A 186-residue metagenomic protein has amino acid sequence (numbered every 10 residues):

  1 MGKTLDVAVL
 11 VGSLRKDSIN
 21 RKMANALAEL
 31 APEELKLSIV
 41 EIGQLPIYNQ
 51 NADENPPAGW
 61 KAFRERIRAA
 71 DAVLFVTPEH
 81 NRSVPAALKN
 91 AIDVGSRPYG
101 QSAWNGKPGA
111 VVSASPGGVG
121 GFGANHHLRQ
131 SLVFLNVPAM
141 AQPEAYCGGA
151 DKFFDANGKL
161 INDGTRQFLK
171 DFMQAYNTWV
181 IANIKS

Functional and structural regions predicted by a protein language model:
G2-E34: N-terminal beta1-alpha1 ligand-phosphate binding loop
G2-T4, A8, N49, P138-S186: Glycine-rich phosphate/pyrophosphate-binding loop and the adjoining helix
V7, N20, A24, W60 (+4 more regions): A general structural signal for well-ordered alpha-helical segments in protein cores
P32-S38, P138: A generic structural motif
I42-A58, F154: N-terminal beta-loop-helix "entrance" segment that forms/cooperates in small-molecule cofactor or anionic ligand
P56-N136: Helix-loop-strand module that forms the ligand-binding subsite of alpha/beta enzymes
